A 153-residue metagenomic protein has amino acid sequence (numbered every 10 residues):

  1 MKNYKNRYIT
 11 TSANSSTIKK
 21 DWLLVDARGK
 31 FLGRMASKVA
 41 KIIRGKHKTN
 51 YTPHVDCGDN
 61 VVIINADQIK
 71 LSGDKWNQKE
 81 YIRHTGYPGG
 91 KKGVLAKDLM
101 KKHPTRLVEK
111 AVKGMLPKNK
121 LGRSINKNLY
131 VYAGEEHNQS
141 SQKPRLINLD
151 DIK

Functional and structural regions predicted by a protein language model:
M1-K110, K120, K143-K153: Ribosome large-subunit tunnel/peptidyl-transferase-proximal elements
V108-E109, K113, N126: Hydrophobic, well-ordered secondary-structure segments
G122-Y132: C-terminal structural segments of small proteins and small subunits
V131-Q139: Short, highly charged C-terminal tails/helix-capping segments
